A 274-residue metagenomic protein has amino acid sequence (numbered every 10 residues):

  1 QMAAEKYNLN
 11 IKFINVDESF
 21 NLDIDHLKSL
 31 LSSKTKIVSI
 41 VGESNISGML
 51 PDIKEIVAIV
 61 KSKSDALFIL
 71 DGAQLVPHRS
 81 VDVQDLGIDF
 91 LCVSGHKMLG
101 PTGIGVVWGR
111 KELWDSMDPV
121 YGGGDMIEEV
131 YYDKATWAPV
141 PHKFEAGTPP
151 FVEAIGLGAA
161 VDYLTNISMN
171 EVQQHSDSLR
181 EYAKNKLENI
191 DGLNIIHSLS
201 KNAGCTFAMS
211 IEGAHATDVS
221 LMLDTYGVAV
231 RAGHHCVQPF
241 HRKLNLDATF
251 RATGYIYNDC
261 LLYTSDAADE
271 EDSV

Functional and structural regions predicted by a protein language model:
Q1-D266: Pyridoxal 5′-phosphate
Y263, E270-V274: Single conserved hydrophobic/aromatic residue that forms the stacking wall/gate of nucleotide- or nucleobase-binding
